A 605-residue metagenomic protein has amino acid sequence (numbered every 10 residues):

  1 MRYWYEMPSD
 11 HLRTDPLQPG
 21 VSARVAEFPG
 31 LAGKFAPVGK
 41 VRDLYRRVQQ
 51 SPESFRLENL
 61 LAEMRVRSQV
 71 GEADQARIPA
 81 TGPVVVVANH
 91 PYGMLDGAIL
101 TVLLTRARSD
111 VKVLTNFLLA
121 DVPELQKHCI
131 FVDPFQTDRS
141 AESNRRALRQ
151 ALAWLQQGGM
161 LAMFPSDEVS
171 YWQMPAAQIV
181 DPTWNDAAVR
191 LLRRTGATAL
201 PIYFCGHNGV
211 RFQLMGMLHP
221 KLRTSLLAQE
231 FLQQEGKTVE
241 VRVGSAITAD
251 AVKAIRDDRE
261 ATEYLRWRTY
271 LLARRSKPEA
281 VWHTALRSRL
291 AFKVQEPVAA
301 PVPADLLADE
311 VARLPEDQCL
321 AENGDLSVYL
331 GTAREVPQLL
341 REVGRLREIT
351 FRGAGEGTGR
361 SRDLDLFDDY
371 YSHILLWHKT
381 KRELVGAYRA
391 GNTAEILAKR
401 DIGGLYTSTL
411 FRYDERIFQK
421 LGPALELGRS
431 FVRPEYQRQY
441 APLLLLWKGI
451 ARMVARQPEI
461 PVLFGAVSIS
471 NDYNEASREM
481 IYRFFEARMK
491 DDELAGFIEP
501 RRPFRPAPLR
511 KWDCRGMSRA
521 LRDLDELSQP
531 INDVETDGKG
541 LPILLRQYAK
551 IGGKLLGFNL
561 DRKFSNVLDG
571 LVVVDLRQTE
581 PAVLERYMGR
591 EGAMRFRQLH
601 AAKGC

Functional and structural regions predicted by a protein language model:
M1-H90, G97-I99, R106-D110, Q126-K127: Membrane-anchoring hydrophobic helices of lipid-metabolizing enzymes
R2-W4, P8-T14, N144-A299, C514-M517: Non-catalytic C-terminal accessory region of glycerolipid acyltransferases and related lyso-lipid remodeling enzymes
G71, T81, V85-V87, G93-L100 (+5 more regions): Short acidic (Asp/Glu) patches
V111-N144, L148-R149, L155: Conserved nucleotide-cofactor-binding alpha/beta core module
K293-R334: Conserved N-terminal entry element of GNAT/NAT acetyltransferase domains
L320-H373, W377, V385-R389: Short amphipathic alpha-helix that is part of the acyltransferase structural core
E348, T358-S361, T393-K554, N559-D569 (+1 more regions): Acyl-donor binding region in acyl/amide transferases
R382-A387, L425: Glycine-rich phosphate/pyrophosphate-binding loop shared by adenosine-nucleotide-utilizing enzymes
